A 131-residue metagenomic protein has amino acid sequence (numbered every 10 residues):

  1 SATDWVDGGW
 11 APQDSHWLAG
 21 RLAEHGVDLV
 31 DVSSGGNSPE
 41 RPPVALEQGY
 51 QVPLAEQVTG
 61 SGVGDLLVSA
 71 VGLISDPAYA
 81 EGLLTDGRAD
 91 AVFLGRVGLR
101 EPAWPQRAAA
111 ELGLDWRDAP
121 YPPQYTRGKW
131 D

Functional and structural regions predicted by a protein language model:
S1-D131: Flavin-dependent oxidoreductase catalytic cores
